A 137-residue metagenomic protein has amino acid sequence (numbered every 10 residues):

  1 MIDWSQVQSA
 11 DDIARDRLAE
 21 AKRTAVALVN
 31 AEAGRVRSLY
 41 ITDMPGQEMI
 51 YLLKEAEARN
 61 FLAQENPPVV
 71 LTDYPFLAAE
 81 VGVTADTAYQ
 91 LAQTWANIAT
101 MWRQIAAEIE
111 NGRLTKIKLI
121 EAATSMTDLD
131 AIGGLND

Functional and structural regions predicted by a protein language model:
M1-D137: A preference for well-ordered globular domain cores that mediate specific macromolecular interactions or catalysis
